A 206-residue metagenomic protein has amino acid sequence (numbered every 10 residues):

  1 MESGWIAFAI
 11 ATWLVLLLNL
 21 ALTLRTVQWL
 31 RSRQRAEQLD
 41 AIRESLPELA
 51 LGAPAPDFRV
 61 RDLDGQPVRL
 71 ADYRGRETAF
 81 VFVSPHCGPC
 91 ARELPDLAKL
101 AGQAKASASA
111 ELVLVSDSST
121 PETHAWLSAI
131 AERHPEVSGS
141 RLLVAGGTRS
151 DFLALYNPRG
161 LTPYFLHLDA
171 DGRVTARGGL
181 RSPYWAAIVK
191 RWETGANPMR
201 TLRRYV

Functional and structural regions predicted by a protein language model:
M1-P54: N-terminal targeting signals for export/organelle localization
F58-A79, G102: A short beta-strand-turn-helix
L70-L97, E111, V115: Short active-site neighborhood of thiol/selenol oxidoreductases, capturing the structured segment around
H86-P89, T120-P121, S182: Short acidic, S/G/P-rich loop/turn micro-motifs used as interaction or catalytic elements
A91-H134, R149-L153: Structural microenvironment flanking redox-active thiols in thiol-disulfide oxidoreductases
K105, Y164-V206: Thiol-/selenol-based redox modules, centered on thioredoxin-like and closely related oxidoreductase domains
L127-L166: Short, internal strand/loop/helix patches that form the active-site neighborhood or redox-interaction surface
